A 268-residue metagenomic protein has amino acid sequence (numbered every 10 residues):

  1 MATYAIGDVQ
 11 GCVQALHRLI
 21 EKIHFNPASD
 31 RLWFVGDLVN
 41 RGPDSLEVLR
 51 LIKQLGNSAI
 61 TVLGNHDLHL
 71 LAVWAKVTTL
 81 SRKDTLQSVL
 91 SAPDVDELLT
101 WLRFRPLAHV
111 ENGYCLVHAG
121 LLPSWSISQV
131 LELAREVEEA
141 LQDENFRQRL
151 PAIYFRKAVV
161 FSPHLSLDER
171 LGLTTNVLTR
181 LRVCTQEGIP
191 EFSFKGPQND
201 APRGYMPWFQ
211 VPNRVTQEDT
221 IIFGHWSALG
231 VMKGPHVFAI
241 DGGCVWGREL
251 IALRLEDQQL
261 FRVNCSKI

Functional and structural regions predicted by a protein language model:
M1-L51, L55, L68: N-terminal active-site segment of His-dependent metallophosphoesterases
A2-Q10, Y114-G120, A239-I240: Active-site-proximal beta-strand elements of phosphoester/diester hydrolases
A5, F34, T61-V62, C115 (+2 more regions): Residue-level marker for buried hydrophobic side chains located in beta-strands that build the well-ordered beta-sheet
D8, D37, I52, G64-N65 (+5 more regions): Divalent metal-coordination and catalytic microenvironments
Q10-V13, N40-P43, H66-A72, H109 (+3 more regions): Active-site environment of divalent metal-dependent phosphoester hydrolases
P27-D30, G56-S58, L116, E218: A general structural motif
L46-L49, Q54-E169: Active-site neighborhood of divalent metal-dependent phosphoester bond hydrolases
L131-I268: Acidic, His/Gly-rich catalytic cores of divalent-metal-dependent hydrolytic chemistry
